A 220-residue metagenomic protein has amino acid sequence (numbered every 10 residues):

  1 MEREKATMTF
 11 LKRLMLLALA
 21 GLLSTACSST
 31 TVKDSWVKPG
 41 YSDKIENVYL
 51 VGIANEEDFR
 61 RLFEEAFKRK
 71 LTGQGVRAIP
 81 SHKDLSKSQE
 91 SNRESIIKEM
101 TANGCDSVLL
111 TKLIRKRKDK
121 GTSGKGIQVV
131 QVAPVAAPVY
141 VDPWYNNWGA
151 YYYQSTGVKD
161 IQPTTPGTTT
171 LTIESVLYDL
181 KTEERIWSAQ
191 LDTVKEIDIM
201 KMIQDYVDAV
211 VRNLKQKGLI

Functional and structural regions predicted by a protein language model:
M1-C27: Sec-dependent bacterial lipoprotein signal peptides
A18, K112-R115, T193: Residues that line or immediately flank small-molecule/substrate-binding pockets and catalytic motifs
C27-E46, N55, N147-I220: C-terminal/domain-edge helix-coil "capping" segments
T30-D34, F59-E64, A137-V141: Short acidic/polar alpha-helix capping motifs at helix-coil junctions
G40-Y41, F67-Q74, A133-V139: A broad, low-specificity signal for short, low-complexity segments enriched in glycine/proline and polar/charged
N47, V51-G124: N-terminal segment of the mature soluble domain
R93-L177: Surface-exposed short loop/turn segments
